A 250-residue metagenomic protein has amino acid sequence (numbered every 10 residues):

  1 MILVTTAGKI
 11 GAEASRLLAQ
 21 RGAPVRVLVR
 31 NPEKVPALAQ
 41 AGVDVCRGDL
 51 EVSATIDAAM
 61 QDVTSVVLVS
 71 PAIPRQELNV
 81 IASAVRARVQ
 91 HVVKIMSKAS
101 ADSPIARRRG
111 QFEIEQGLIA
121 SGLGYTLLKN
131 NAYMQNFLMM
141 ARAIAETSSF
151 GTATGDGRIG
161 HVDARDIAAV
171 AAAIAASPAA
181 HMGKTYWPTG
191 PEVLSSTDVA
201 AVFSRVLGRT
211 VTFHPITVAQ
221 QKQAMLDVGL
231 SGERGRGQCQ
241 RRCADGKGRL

Functional and structural regions predicted by a protein language model:
M1-Q40, E51-A54, A58-S65, S70-H91 (+2 more regions): Oxidoreductase cofactor-interface core, primarily capturing Rossmann-like NAD(P)-dependent enzymes
D44-R47: Conserved SAM-binding strand-loop segment of SAM-dependent methyltransferases
G237-R242: Short alpha-helical scaffolding segments that buttress acidic/His motifs in well-ordered protein cores
C243-L250: NAD(P)-dependent Rossmann-like dehydrogenase/reductase catalytic/cofactor-binding core
